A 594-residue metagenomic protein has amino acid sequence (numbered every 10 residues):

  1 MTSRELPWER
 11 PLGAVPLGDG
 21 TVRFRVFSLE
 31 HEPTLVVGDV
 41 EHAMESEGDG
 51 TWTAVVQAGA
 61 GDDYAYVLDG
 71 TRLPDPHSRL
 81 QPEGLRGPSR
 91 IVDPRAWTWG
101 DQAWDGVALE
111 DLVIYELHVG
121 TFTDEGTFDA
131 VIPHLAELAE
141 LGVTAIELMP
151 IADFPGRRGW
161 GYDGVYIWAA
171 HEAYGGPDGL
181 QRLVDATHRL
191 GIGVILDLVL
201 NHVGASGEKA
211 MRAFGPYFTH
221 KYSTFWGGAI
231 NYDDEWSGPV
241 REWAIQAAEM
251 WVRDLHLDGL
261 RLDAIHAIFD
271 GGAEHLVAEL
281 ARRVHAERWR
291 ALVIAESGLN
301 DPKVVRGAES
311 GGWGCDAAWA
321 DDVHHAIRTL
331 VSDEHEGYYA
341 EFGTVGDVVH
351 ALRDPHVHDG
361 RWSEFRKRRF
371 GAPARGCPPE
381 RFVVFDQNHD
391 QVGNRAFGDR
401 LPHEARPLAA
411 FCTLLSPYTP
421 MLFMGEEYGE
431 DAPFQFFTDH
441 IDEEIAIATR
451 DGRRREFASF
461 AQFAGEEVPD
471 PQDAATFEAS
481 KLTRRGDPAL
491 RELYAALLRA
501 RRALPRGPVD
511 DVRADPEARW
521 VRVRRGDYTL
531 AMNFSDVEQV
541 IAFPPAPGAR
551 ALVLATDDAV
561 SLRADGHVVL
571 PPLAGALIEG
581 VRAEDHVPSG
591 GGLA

Functional and structural regions predicted by a protein language model:
M1-R23, A43-E116, T121-G126, E137 (+1 more regions): The feature marks proteins involved in alpha-glucan
W8-R10, A351-F370, L422-F423, Y428-F437 (+2 more regions): Glycan-recognition and catalytic regions of carbohydrate-active enzymes
V26, Y66, L117, L138 (+11 more regions): Conserved, mostly hydrophobic/aromatic
F27-P33, G59, S535-V537, P545-G548: Short proline/glycine-enriched turn/loop motifs at strand-loop junctions of beta-rich domains
A60-D62, A564-A594: C-terminal beta-strand-rich structural cap/linker in extracellular carbohydrate-active enzymes
L85, E279-A461: Conserved alpha/beta catalytic core and glycan-binding cleft of carbohydrate-active enzymes
Q102-L109, H118-G259, A264-A286, L292 (+1 more regions): Substrate-binding/active-site clefts of carbohydrate-active enzymes
L482, L497-P505, E538-A564, P572: C-terminal accessory region downstream of the catalytic core in glycan-modifying enzymes
